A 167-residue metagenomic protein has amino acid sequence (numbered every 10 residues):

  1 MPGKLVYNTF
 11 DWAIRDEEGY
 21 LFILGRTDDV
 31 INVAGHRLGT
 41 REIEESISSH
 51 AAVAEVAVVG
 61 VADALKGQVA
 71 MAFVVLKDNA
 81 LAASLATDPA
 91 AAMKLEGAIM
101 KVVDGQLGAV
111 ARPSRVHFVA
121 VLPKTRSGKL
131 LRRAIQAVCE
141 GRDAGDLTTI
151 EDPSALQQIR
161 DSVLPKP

Functional and structural regions predicted by a protein language model:
G3-A111, L130, A137, R142 (+2 more regions): AMP-binding/adenylate-forming catalytic core of the ANL superfamily
V116-R126: Short proline/glycine- and acidic-rich turn/helix-capping motifs at secondary-structure junctions
H117, Q136-A137: Nucleotide phosphate-binding site architecture
